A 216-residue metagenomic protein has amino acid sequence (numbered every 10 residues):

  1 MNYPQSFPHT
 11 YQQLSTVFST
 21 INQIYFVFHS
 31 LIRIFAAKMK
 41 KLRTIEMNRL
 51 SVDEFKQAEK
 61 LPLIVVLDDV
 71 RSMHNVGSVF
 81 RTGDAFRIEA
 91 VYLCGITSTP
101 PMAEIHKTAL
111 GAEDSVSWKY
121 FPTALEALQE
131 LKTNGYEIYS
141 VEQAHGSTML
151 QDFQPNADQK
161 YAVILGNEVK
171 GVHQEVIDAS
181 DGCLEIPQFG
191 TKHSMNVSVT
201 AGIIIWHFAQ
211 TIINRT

Functional and structural regions predicted by a protein language model:
P4-P8, Q12-Q23, H29: Short, compositionally biased terminal leader/tail segments enriched in small/polar residues
I21-T216: Post-transcriptional modification and biogenesis factors for structured RNAs of the translation apparatus
